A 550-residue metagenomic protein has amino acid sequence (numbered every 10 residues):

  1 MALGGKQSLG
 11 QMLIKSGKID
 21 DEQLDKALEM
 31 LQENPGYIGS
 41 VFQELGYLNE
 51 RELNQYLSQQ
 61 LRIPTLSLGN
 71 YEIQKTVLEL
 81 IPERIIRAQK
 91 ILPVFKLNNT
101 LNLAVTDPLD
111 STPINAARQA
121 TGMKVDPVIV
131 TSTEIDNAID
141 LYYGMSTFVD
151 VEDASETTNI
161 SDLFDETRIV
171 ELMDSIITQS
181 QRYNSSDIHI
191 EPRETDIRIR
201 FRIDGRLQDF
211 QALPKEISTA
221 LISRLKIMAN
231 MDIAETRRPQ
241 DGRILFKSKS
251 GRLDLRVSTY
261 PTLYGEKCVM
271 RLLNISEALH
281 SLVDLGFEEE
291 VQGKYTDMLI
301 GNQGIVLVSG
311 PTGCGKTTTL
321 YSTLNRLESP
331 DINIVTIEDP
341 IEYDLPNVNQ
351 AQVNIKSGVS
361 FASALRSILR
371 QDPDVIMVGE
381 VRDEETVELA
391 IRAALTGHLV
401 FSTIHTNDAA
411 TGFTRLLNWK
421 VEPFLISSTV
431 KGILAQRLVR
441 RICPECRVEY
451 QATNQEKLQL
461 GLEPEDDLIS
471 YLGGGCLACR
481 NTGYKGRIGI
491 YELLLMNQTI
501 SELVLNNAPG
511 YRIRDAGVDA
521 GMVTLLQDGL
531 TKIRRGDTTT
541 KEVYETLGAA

Functional and structural regions predicted by a protein language model:
M1-E266, R271-A278, L282-D284, E289-E290 (+2 more regions): N-terminal, intrinsically disordered, highly charged
F164-A550: Short, flexible helix-loop junctions that flank or precede catalytic/ligand sites
